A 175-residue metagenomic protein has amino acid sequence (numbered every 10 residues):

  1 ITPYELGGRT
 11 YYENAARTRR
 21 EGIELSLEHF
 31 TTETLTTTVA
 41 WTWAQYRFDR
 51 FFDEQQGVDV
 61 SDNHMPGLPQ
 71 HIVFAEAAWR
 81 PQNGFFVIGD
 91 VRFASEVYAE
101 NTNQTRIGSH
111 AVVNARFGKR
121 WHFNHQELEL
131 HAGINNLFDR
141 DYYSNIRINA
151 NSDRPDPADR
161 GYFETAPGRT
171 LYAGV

Functional and structural regions predicted by a protein language model:
I1, T10-Y12, T165: Feature marks flexible
I1-G8, A44, D49-V58, Y98-T105 (+1 more regions): Outer-membrane beta-barrel translocator domains and adjoining extracellular loop/strand segments of Gram-negative
I1-T2, F86-G89, Y98-N101, H125-E129: Extended hydrophobic-aromatic, low-complexity segments
L6-E13, V58-S61, A150-G161: Surface-exposed loop/turn segments flanking beta-strands in extracellular/periplasmic regions
E13-E100: Gram-negative outer-membrane beta-barrel transporters
R19-E21, P69-V73, S109-V113, Q126 (+1 more regions): Residues that define the transmembrane beta-barrel architecture of outer-membrane proteins
L25, V39, A77, G89 (+4 more regions): Hydrophobic, well-ordered secondary-structure elements that form the walls of internal hydrophobic environments
F93-Y98, K119-V175: C-terminal beta-signal and adjacent terminal beta-strands/loops of Gram-negative outer-membrane beta-barrel proteins
